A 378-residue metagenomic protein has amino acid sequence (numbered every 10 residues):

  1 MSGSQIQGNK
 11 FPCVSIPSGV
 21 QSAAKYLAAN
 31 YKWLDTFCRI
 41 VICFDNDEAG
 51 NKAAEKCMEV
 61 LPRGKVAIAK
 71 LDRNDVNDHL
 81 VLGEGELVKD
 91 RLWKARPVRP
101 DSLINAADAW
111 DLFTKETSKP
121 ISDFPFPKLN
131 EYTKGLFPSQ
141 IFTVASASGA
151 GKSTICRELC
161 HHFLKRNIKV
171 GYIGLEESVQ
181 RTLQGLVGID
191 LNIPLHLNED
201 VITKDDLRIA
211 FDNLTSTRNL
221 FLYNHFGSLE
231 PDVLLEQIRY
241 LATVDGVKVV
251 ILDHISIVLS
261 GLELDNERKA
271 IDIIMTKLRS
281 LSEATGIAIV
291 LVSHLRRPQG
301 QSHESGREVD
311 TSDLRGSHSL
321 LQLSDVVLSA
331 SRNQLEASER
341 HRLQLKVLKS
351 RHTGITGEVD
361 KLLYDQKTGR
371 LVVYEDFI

Functional and structural regions predicted by a protein language model:
M1-D111, K115: TOPRIM fold recognition
T36, L61, R166, D245 (+1 more regions): Helix C-cap/helix->beta junction micro-motif
D47-A49, R73, E176-Q180, F226-L229 (+6 more regions): Conserved nucleotide-binding/hydrolysis micro-motifs of P-loop NTPases
P100-I193: The Walker A/P-loop phosphate-binding site
E131, H162, N167-G246, S260 (+1 more regions): Cytosolic-facing regulatory segments adjacent to core modules
H196-D200, Y223-S228, L259-D272, S302-S312: Flexible beta-alpha connector loops of hexameric P-loop NTPases
L234-V250, E283-T285, R297-I378: C-terminal regions of RecA-like/P-loop NTPase motor modules
K248-E283, I287-A288: Helical hairpin unit composed of two closely spaced alpha helices linked by a short loop
